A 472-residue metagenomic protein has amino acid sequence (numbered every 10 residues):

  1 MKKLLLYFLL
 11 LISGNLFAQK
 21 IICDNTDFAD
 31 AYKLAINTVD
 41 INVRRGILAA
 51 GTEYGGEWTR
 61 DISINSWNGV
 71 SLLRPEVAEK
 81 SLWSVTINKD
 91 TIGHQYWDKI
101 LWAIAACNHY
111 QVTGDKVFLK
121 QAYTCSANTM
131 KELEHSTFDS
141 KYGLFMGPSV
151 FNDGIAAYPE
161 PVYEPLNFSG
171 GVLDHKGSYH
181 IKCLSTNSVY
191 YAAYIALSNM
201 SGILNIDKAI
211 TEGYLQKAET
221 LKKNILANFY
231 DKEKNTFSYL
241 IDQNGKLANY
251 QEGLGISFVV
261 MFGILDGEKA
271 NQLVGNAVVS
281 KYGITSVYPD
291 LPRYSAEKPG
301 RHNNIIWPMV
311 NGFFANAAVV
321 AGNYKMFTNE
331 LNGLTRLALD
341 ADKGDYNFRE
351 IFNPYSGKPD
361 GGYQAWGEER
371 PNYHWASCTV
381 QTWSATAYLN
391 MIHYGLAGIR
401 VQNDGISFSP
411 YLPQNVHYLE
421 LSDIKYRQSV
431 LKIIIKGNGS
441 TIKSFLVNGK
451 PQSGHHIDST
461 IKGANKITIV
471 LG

Functional and structural regions predicted by a protein language model:
L4-S13: Sec-dependent N-terminal signal peptides
L16-A18: Boundary at the C-terminal end of the N-terminal hydrophobic targeting segment
K20-E57, L72-G93, D139-I181, K223-P308 (+1 more regions): Extended glycan-interaction surfaces of carbohydrate-active proteins
K20-Y32, G69-L82, Y110-A127, E134 (+5 more regions): Structural helix-adjacent loops and short alpha-helical linkers that scaffold large soluble proteins
W58-I62, S66-L166, C183-Y191, I305-A318 (+4 more regions): Aromatic-rich carbohydrate-recognition surfaces in CAZymes
K182-L204, T211-N228: Aromatic- and glycine-enriched pocket-lining scaffold segments that form the walls of small-molecule binding clefts
V320-G472: Non-catalytic C-terminal accessory modules of carbohydrate-active enzymes
